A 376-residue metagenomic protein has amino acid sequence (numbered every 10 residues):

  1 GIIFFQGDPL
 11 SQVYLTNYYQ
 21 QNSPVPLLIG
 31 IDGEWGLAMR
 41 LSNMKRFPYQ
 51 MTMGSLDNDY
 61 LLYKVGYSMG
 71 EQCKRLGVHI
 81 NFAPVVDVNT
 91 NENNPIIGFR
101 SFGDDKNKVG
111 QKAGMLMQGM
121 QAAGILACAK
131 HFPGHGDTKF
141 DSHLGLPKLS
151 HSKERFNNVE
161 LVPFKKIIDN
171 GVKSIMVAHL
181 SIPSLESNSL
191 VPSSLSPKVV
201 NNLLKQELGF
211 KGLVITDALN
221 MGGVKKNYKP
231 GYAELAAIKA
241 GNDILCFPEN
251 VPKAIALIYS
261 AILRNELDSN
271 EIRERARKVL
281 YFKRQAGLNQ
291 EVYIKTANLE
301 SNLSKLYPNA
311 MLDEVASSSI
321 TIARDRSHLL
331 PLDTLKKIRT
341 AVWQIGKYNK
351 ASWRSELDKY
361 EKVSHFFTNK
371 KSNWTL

Functional and structural regions predicted by a protein language model:
G1-F4, H79-D87, G241-L245: Divalent metal-dependent hydrolysis catalytic cores, especially in the metallo-beta-lactamase
I2, L10-L27, L37-M39, D104-E271 (+1 more regions): Second-shell residues forming the walls of enzyme active-site clefts
Q6-L10, G346-K347: Short beta->alpha connector loops
L41-M44, F82-N91, F132-T138, M176 (+2 more regions): Flexible hinge/switch segments at interdomain interfaces of large molecular machines
S42-S55, N91-F102, D141-P147: Surface-exposed, active-site-proximal loop segments in enzymatic domains
L56-V78, V85-A113, M117, Q121 (+1 more regions): A substrate-binding/cap region within the structured catalytic cores of diverse enzymes
P230-L376: Preference for extracellular/luminal or secreted protein segments
